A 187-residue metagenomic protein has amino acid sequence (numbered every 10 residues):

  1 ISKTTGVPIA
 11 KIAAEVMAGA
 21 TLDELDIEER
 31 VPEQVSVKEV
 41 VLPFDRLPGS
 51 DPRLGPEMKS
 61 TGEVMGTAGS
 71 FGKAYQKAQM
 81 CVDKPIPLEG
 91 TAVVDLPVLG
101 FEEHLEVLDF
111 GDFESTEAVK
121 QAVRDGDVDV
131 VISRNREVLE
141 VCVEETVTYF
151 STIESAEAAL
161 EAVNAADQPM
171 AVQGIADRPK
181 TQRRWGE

Functional and structural regions predicted by a protein language model:
I1-P87: ATP-dependent carboxylate activation and anion-phosphoryl transfer catalytic cores that bind Mg-ATP to form
G6, P97, D112-F113, R136 (+1 more regions): Short, ordered loop/turn segments at secondary-structure junctions
V37-V40, T67-A68, V94-P97, L108-F110 (+2 more regions): Generic beta-strand/beta-sheet core signal
P43-D45, G100-F101, A158: Flexible loop/turn segments at secondary-structure boundaries
G69-F71, S115, T152: Alpha-helix N-cap recognition
C81-P85, T91-D129: Generic long, charged, amphipathic alpha-helical segments
K120-E187: Peripheral docking tails and interdomain loops at the edges of cofactor- or intermediate-handling domains
